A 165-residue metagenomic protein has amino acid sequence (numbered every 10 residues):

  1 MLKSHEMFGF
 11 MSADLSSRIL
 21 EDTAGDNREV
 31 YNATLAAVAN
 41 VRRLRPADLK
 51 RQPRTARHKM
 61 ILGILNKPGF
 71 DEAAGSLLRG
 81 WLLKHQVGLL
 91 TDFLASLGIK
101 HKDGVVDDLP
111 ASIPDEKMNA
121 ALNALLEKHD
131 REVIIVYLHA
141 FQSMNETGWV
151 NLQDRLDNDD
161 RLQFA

Functional and structural regions predicted by a protein language model:
M1-L2, G98-K100, R161-A165: Short intrinsically disordered terminal tails
L2-T34: Charged, amphipathic alpha-helical stretches
N27-N151: Acidic, low-complexity, intrinsically disordered interaction modules
